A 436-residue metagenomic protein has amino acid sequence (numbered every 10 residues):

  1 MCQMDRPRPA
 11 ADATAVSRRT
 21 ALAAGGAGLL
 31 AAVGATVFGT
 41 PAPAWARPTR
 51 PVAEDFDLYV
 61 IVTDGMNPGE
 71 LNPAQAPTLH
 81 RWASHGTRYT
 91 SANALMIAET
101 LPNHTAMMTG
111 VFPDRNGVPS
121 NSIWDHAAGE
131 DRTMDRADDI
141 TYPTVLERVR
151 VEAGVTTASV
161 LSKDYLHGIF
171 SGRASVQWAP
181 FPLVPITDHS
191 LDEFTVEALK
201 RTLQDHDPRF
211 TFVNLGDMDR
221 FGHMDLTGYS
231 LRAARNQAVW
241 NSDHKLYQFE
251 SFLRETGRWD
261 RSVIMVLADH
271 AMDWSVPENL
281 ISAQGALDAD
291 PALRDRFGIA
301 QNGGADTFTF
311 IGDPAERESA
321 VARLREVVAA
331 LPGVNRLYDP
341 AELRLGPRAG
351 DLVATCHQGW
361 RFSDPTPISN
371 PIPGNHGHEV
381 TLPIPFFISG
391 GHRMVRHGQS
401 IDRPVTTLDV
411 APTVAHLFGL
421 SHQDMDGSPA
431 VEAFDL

Functional and structural regions predicted by a protein language model:
M1-V16, A31, P43: N-terminal secretory signal peptides
S17-G25, L29: N-terminal export leaders
V37-F56: C-terminal segment of N-terminal export signals and the immediately downstream linker at the start of the mature
R50-D55, P68-A153, G168: Active-site nucleophile/metal-coordination loop of metallo-enzymes that catalyze phosphate/sulfate and related
A53, L95-A98, R136-Y142, N236-W240 (+6 more regions): A short beta-strand-to-alpha-helix junction
Y59-V60, T78-L79, N241-A283, L352-T355 (+1 more regions): Metal-dependent active-site segment of extracytoplasmic phospho-/sulfohydrolases and closely related
D164-P182, E197-Q248, E278-L280: Active-site His/acidic residue clusters
Q301-T413: Active-site neighborhoods of enzymes that stabilize oxyanions during catalysis
